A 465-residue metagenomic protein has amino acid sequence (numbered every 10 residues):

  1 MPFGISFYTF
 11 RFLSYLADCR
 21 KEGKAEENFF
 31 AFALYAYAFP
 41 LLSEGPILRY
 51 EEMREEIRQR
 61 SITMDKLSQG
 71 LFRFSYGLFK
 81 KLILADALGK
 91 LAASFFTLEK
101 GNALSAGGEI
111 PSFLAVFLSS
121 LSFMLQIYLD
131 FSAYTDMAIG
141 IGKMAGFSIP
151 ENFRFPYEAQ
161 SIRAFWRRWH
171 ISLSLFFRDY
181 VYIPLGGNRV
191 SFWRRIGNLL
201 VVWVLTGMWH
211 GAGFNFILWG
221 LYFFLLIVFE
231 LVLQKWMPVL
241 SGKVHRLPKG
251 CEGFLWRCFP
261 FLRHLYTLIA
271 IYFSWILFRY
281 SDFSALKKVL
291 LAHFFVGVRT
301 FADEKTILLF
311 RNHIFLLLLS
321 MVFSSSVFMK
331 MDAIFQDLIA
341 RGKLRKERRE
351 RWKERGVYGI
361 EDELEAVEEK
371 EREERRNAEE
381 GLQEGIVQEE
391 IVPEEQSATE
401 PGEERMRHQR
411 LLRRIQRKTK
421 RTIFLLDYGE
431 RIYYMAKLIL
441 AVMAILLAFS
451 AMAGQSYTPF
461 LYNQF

Functional and structural regions predicted by a protein language model:
M1-Q464: Membrane-embedded transmembrane alpha-helical bundles that form the catalytic cores of multi-pass lipid-modifying
